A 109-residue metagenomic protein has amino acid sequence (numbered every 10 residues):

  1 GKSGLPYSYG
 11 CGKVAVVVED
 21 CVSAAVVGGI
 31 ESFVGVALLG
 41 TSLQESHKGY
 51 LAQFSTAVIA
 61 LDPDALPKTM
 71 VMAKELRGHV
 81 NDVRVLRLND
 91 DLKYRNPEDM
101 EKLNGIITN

Functional and structural regions predicted by a protein language model:
G1-S55: Phosphate-handling DNA/RNA-contact segment within nucleic-acid enzymes
V17-E19, S55-K68: Acidic beta-strand-to-loop metal/phosphate-binding motif
G35, V83-V85: Generic structural signal for residues in well-ordered beta-strands
L38-Q44, D62-A65, L88-D90: Short, acidic/turn-prone active-site loops that include or flank metal/cofactor- and phosphate-binding residues
Q44-L51, K68-V71, K93-D99: Short, charged, surface-exposed secondary-structure boundary motifs
P67-H79: Short, aromatic/basic amphipathic alpha-helical patches
H79, R87-N89, R95, L103: SIR2/sirtuin-family catalytic core signature
M100-N109: Metal-dependent DNA phosphodiester-chemistry modules and their immediately adjacent helices/loops in DNA-processing
